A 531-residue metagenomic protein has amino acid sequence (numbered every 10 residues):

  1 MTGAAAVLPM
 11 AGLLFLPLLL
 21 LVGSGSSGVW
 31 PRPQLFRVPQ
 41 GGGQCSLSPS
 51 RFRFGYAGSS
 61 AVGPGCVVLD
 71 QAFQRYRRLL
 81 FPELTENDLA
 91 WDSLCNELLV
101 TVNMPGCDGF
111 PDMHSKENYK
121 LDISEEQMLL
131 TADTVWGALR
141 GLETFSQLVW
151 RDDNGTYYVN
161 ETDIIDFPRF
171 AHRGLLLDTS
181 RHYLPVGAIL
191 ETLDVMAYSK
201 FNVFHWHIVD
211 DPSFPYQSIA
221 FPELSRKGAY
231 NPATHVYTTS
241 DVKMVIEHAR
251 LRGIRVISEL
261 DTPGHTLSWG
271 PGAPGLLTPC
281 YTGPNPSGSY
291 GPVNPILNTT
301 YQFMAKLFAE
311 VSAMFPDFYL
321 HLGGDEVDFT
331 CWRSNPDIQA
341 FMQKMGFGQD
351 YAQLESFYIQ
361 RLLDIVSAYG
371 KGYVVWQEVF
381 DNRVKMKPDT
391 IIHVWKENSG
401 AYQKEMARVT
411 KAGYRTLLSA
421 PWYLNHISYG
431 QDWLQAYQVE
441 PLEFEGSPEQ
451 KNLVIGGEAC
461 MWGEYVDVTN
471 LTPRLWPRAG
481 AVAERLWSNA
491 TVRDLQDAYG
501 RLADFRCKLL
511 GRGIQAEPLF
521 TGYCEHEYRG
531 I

Functional and structural regions predicted by a protein language model:
T2-A171, I365-N382, M386-T390, A503-I531: Acidic, contiguous N-terminal accessory segments
S48, Y56, R173-L176, H205-H207 (+7 more regions): Structural recognition of the beta-strand scaffold that forms the well-ordered cores of secreted hydrolase catalytic
A57, N103, A132, I208-V209 (+6 more regions): Active-site-proximal beta-strand/loop segments in catalytic clefts of secreted hydrolases
C107-H321, N335, M342, R361 (+2 more regions): Feature activates predominantly on carbohydrate-active enzymes
T134-G137, A188-E191, Y237-M244, L251 (+9 more regions): Generic recognition of stable, solvent-exposed alpha-helical segments in well-folded globular domains
S213-Y216, H265-S268, T330-W332, R383-K385 (+2 more regions): Extracytoplasmic/secreted cell-surface and envelope-processing proteins
P274, T282-I391, K396-Y414: Active-site neighborhood of glycoside hydrolase catalytic domains
Y373-F380, K385-I531: Flexible, acidic glycine-rich loops studded with aromatic residues
